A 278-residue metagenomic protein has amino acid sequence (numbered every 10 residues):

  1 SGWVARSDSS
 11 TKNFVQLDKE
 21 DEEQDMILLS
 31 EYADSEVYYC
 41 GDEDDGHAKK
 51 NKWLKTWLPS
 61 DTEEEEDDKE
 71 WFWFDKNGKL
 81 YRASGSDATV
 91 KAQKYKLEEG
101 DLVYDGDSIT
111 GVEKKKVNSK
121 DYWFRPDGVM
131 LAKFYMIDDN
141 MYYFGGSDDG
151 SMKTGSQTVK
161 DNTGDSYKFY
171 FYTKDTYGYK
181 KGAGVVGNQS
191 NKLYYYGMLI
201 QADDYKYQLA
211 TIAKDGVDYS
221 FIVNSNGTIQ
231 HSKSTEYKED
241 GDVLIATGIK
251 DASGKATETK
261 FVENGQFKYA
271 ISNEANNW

Functional and structural regions predicted by a protein language model:
S1-W278: Extracellular adhesion/carbohydrate-binding repeat motifs centered on closely spaced tryptophans
